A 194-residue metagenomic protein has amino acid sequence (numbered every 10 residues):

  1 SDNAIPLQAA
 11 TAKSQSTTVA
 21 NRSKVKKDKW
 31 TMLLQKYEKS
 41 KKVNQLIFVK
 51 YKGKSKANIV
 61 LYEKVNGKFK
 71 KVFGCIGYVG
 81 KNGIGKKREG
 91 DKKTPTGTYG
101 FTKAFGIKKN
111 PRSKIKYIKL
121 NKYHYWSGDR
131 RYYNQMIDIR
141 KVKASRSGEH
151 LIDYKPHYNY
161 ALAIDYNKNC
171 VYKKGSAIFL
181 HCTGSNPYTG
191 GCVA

Functional and structural regions predicted by a protein language model:
S1-V19: Sec-dependent signal peptide cleavage junction
V19-T189: Cell wall/extracellular polymer interaction/catalysis modules
G191-A194: Short beta-strand-centered segments at strand-helix junctions
